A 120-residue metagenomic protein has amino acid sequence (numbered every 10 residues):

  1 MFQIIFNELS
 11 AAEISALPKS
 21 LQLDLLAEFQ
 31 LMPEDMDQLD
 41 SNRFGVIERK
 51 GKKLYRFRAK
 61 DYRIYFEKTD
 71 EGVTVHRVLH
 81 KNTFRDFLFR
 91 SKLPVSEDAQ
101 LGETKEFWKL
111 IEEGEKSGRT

Functional and structural regions predicted by a protein language model:
M1, K52-L54, D70-G72: A generic structural signal for beta-strand entry/edge sites
M1-E28, L101-T120: Arg/Lys-rich, positively charged N-terminal/basic patches that mediate binding to nucleic acids
E13, D24, L39, F66 (+1 more regions): A broad, structure-centric signal for solvent-exposed, well-ordered loop/edge residues that line or flank functional
K19, Q30-E34, H80: Short, intrinsically disordered, mixed-charge
L31-R58, L110: A short, surface-exposed loop/turn module that caps and links secondary-structure elements
A59-R63, E67-T120: Enriched for short, Lys/Arg-rich terminal
